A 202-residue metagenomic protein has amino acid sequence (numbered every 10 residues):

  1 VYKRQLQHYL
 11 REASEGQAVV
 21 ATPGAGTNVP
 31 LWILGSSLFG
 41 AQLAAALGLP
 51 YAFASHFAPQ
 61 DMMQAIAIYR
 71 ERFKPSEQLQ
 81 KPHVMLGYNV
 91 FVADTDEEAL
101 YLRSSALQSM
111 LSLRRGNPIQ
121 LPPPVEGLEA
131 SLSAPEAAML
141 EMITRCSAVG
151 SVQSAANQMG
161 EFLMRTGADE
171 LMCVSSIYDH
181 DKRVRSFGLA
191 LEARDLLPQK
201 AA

Functional and structural regions predicted by a protein language model:
K3-L49: Aromatic- and glycine-enriched pocket-lining scaffold segments that form the walls of small-molecule binding clefts
K3-V20, D61-A168, L196-K200: An alpha-helical appendage that flanks or caps ligand/catalytic pockets
L10, H56, S175: Residues that line or immediately flank small-molecule/substrate-binding pockets and catalytic motifs
P30-L34, Y51-A54, P82-N89, L171-C173: Hydrophobic faces of well-ordered beta-strands that scaffold small-molecule active sites in alpha/beta enzyme cores
S37-I66, R70: A conserved active-site cap/scaffold subdomain adjacent to cofactor or substrate pockets
F57, V90-V92, I177-D179: Active-site-proximal loop/turn and secondary-structure-junction residues that shape catalytic pockets, frequently
L163-A202: Generic C-terminus detector
